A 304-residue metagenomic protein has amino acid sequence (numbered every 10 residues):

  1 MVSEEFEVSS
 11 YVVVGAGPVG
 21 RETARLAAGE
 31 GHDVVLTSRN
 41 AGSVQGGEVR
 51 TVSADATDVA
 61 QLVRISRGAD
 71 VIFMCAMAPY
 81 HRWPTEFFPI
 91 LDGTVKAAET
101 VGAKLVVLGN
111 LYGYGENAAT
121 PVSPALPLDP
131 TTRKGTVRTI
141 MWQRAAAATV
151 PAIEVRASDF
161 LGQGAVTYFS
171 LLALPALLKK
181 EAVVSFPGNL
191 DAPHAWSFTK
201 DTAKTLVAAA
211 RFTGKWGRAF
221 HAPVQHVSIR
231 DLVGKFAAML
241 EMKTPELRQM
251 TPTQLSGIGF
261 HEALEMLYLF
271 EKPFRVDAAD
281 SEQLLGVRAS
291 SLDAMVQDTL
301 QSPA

Functional and structural regions predicted by a protein language model:
Y11-G15: Conserved N-terminal Rossmann-fold NAD(P)-binding element of oxidoreductases
V19: Hydrophobic/small residue at the entry helix of a nucleotide-binding pocket
T23, E30-H32, G115-A238: Oxidoreductase cofactor-interface core, primarily capturing Rossmann-like NAD(P)-dependent enzymes
L36-S43, L108: Short, polar loop motifs at secondary-structure junctions
G42-V101: NAD(P)H-binding glycine-rich loop region in Rossmannoid oxidoreductase-like domains and their noncatalytic homologs
P84, E282, S290-A304: Amphipathic terminal alpha-helices
T100-K104, V150: A short helix->loop->beta-strand "cap" motif at the edges of active sites that frequently abuts
Q225, I229-R275: Terminal hydrophobic/aromatic helix or amphipathic segment near a protein terminus
